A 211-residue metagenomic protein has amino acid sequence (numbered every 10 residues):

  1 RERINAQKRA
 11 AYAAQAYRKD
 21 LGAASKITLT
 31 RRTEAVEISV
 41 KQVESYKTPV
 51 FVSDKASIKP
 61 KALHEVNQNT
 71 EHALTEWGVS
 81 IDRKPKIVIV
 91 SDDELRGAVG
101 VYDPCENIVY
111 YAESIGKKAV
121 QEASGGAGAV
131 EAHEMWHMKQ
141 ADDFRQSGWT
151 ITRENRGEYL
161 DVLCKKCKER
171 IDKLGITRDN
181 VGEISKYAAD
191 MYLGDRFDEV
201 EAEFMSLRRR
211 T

Functional and structural regions predicted by a protein language model:
R1-Q15: BZIP DNA-binding basic region
A16-D20: Compositionally biased intrinsically disordered low-complexity regions
G22-T211: Active-site-flanking segments in enzyme catalytic domains
